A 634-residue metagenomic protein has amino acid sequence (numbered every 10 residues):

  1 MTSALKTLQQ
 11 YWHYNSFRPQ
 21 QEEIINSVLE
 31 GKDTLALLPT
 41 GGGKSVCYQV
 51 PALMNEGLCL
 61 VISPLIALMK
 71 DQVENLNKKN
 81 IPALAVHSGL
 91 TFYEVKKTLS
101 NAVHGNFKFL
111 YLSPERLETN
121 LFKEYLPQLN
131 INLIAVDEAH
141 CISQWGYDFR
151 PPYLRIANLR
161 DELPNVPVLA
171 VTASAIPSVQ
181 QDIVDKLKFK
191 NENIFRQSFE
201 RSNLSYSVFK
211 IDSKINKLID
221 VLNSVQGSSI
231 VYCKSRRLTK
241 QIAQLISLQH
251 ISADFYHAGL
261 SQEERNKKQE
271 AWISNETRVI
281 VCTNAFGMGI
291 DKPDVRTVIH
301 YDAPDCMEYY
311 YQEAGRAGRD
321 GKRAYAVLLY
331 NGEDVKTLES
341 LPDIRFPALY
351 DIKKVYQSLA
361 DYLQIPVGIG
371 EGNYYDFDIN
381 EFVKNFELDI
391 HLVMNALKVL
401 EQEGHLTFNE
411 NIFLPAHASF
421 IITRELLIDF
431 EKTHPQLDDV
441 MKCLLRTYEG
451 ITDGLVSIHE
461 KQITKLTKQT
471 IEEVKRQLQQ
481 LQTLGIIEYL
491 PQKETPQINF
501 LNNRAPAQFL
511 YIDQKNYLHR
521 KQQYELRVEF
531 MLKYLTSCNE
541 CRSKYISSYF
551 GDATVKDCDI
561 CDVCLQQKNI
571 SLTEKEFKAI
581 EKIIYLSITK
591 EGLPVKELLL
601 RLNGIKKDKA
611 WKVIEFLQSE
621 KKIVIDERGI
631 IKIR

Functional and structural regions predicted by a protein language model:
T2-Y11, N15-P19, E23-S45, A52-N55 (+2 more regions): Helicase motor core with emphasis on the C-terminal RecA-like subdomain
D294-V295, I299, A303-Q312, G318-E627: C-terminal accessory region of SF2 helicases/translocases
